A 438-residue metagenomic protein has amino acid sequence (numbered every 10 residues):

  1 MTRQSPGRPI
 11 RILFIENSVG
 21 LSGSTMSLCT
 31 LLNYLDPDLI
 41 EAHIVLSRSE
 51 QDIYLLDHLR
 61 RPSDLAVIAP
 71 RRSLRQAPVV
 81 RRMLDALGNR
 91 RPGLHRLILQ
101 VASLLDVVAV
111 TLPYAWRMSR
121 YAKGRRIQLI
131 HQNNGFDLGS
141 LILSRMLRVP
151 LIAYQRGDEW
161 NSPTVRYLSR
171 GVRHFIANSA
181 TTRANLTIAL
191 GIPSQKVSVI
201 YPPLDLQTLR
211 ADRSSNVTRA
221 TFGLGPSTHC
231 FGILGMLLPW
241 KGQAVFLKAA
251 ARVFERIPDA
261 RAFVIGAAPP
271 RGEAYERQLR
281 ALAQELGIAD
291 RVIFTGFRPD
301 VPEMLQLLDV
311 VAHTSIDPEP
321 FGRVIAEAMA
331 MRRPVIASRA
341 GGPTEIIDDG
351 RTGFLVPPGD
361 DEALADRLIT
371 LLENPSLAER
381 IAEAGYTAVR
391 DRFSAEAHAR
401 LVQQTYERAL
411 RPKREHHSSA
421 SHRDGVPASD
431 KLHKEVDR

Functional and structural regions predicted by a protein language model:
T25-T30, H229, I233, L238-E255 (+2 more regions): A conserved mid-protein helix/loop that constitutes part of the nucleotide-sugar donor-binding site
R145-M146, L151-Q155, E159-N178: A conserved, positively charged/aromatic
T181, P203: Carbohydrate-associated surface elements
L209-L224, Q278-A281, L401: A short helix/loop element that forms part of the nucleotide-sugar donor recognition site in Leloir-type
A220, A363, T370, L377-R392 (+1 more regions): A short, well-ordered alpha-helix in the C-terminal region of glycosyltransferases
R271-E276, A289-R298, M304, F354-L355: Active-site donor-binding acidic/aromatic loop of nucleotide-activated sugar and phosphosugar transferases involved
P334-A337: Short hydrophobic beta-strand element within catalytic cores of glycosyltransferases and related nucleotide-activated
R339, D348-G350, F354-E362, T370-S376: Conserved acidic donor-binding segment of nucleotide-sugar-dependent glycosyltransferases
